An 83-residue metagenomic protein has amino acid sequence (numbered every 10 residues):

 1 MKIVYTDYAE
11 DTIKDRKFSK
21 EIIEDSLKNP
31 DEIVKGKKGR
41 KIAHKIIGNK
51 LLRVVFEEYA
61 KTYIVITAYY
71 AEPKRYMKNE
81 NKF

Functional and structural regions predicted by a protein language model:
M1-F83: Ribonuclease/tRNase effector modules and their secretory precursors
